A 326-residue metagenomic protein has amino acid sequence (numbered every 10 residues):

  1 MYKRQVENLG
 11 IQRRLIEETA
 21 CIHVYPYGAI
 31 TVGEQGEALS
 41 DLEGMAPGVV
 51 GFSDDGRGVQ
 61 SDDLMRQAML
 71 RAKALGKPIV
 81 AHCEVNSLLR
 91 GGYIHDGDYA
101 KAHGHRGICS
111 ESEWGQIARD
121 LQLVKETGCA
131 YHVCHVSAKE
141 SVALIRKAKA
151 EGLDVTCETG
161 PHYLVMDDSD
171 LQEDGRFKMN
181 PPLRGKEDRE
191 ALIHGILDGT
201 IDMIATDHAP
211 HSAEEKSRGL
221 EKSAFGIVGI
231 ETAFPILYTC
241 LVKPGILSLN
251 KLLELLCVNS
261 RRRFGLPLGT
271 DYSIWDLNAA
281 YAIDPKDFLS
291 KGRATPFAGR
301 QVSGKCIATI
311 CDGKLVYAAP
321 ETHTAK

Functional and structural regions predicted by a protein language model:
M1-Y2: Short, small-residue-biased leader/transition segments that mark boundaries at the very start of proteins
V6-P26, L70-A81, I230-I236: Alpha-helix-loop-beta-strand connector modules within alpha/beta enzyme cores
I11, A38-I204: Histidine/acidic residue-rich metal-binding segments in metalloenzymes
E18-C21, A46, G128, D198 (+2 more regions): Alpha-helix termination/capping residues and helix-transition junctions
V24, F52, H82, Y131 (+6 more regions): Divalent metal-coordination and catalytic microenvironments
G28-Q35: Active-site beta->alpha loop and helix N-cap motifs at the rims of alpha/beta catalytic domains
A102-A130, G195-D198, D202-I204, A209-L277: His/Asp/Glu-enriched, well-ordered alpha-helical/loop segment that forms or immediately abuts the divalent-metal
G219-K222, T270-K326: C-terminal cap of metal-dependent C-N hydrolases
